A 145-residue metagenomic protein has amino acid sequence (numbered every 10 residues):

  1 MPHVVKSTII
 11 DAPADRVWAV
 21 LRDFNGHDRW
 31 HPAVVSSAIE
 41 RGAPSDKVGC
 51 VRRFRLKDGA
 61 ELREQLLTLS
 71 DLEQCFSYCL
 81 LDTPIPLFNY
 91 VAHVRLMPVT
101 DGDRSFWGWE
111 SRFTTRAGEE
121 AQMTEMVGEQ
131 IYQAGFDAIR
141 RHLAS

Functional and structural regions predicted by a protein language model:
M1-P44: Hydrophobic ligand-binding cavity/cleft-lining segments
H3-S7, G49-V51, E61, C75 (+2 more regions): Intrinsic-disorder/low-complexity, polar/charged segments enriched in Ser/Thr/Lys/Arg/Asp/Glu/Gln
K6-T8, L62-T68, V91-P98, S111: Hydrophobic/aromatic beta-strand elements that line small-molecule binding cavities or substrate pockets in beta-rich
I10, K57, T100-G102: A generic beta-sheet turn/junction motif
A14, G59, E129-Y132: A structural signal for well-ordered alpha-helical scaffolds and beta->alpha junctions
A14-D15, T68-E73, L96-F106: A short, structured loop/turn motif at beta-sheet edges
D28-R29, A38-I85, A134, A138-S145: Glycine-rich portal/gate segments that line the openings of hydrophobic small-molecule binding cavities
L81-A134: Beta-strand/loop substructures that line and gate deep hydrophobic ligand-binding cavities in soluble
